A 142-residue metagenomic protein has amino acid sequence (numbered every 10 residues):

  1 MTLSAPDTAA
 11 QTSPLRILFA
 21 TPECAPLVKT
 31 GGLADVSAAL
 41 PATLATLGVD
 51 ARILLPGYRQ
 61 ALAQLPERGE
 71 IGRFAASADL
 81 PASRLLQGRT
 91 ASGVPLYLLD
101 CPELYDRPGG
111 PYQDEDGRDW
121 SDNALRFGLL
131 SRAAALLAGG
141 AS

Functional and structural regions predicted by a protein language model:
T2-R89: N-terminal subdomain of nucleotide-sugar transferases
G48, A141-S142: A structural signal for short coil/turn segments at secondary-structure junctions
I53, G57-A141: A conserved catalytic-core segment of Leloir-type glycosyltransferases
